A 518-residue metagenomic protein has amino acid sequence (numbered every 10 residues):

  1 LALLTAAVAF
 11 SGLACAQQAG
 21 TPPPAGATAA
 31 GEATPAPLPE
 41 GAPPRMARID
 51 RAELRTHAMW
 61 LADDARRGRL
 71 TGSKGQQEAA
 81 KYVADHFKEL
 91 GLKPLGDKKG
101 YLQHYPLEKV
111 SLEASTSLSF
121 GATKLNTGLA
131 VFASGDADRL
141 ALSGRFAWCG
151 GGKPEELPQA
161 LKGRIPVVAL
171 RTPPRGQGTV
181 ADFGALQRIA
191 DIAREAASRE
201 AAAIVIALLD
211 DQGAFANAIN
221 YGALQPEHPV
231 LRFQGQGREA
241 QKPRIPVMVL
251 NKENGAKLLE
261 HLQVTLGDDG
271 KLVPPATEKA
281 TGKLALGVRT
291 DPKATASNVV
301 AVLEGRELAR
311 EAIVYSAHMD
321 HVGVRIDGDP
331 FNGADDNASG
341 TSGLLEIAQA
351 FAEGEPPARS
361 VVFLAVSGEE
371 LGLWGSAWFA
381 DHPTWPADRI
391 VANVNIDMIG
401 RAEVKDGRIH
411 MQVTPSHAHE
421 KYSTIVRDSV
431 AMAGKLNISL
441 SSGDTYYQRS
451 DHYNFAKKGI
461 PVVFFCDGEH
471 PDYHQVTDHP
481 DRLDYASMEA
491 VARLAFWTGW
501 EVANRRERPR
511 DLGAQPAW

Functional and structural regions predicted by a protein language model:
A2-G12: Bacterial N-terminal signal peptides
Q17-Q18, P22-G96, L303-G305, L512 (+1 more regions): N-terminal hydrophobic or amphipathic helices/low-complexity stretches enriched in small/hydrophobic/Pro/Gly
E40-R48, D64-K74, E89, P106 (+10 more regions): Second-shell loop/turn segments in exported
R67-I165, A169-Q177: Noncatalytic luminal/extracellular "stalk/propeptide" segments of secretory-pathway proteins
G121-P158, Q234-G333, Q349, E353 (+1 more regions): Soluble metallo-hydrolase cores and metallopeptidase-like ectodomains found primarily in the secretory/periplasmic
T123-N126, G144, G237-E239, I245-V264 (+3 more regions): Metal-dependent peptidase/peptidase-like ectodomains
T127-E239, R244: Extracellular/luminal Protease-associated
Q349, E353, P471-W518: His/Asp/Glu-rich mid-to-C-terminal helical/loop segments that flank catalytic regions of hydrolases
